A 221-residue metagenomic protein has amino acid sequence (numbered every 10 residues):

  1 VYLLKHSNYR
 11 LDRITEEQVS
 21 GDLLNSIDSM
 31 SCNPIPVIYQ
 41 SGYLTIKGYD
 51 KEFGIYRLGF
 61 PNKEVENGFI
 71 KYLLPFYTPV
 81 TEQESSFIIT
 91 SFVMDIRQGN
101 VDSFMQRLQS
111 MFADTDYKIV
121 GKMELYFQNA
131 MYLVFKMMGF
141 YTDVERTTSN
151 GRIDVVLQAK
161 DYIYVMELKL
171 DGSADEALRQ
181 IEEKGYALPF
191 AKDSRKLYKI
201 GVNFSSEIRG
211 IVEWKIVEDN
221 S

Functional and structural regions predicted by a protein language model:
V1-E176, E183, R209-S221: Extended alpha-helical interface modules used as scaffolds for assembling large macromolecular complexes
A174-R195: Basic, amphipathic alpha-helical patches used to engage nucleic acids or provide basic targeting signals, exemplified
P189, D193-S221: Domain-level recognition of nuclease-like catalytic cores that cleave nucleotide substrates
